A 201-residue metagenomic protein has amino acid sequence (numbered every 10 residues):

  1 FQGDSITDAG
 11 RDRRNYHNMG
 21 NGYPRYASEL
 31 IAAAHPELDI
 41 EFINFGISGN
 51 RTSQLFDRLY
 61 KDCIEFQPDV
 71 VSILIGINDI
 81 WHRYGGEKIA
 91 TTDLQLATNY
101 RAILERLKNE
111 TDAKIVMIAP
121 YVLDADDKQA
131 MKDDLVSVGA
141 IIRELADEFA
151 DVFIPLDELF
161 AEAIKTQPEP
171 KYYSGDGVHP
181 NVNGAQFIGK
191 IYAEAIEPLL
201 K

Functional and structural regions predicted by a protein language model:
F1-Q2, E41-G46, V70-I75, K114-A119 (+1 more regions): Structural recognition of the beta-strand scaffold that forms the well-ordered cores of secreted hydrolase catalytic
F1-S48, L59-Q67: Serine-esterase "nucleophile elbow" of acetyl-processing enzymes
S5-D8, S48-S53, I77-H82, Y121-A125 (+2 more regions): Solvent-exposed loop/turn segments at secondary-structure junctions within structured extracellular/periplasmic domains
R13-N18, G86-D93, A130-D133, S174-G175: Short glycine-enriched, charge-decorated loop/helix-capping segments at active-site entrances that position
N15, P36-L38, I47-L94: Oxyanion-hole/transition-state-stabilizing segment in secreted/luminal serine hydrolases and related acyltransferases
I31-E37, A102-I115, I141-I154: A structural motif corresponding to the C-terminal end of an alpha-helix and its immediate exit/capping segment
L74-N78, I103-G139: Active-site segments of SGNH/GDSL-like serine hydrolases that catalyze O-acetyl group transfer/hydrolysis on lipids
P120-K201: Catalytic His-Asp segment of secreted/periplasmic serine-dependent ester chemistry enzymes
